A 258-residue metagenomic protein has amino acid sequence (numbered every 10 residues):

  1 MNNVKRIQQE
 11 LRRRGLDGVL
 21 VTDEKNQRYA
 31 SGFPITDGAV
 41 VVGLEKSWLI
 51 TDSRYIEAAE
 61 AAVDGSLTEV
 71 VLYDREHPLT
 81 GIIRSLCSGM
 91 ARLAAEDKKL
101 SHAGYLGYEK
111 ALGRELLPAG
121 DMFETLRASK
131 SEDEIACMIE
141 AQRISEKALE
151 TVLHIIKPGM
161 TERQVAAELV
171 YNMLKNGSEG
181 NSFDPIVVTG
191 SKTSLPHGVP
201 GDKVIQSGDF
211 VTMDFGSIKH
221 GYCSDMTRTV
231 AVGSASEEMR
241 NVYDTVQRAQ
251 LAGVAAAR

Functional and structural regions predicted by a protein language model:
M1-R258: Active-site neighborhoods and metal-handling regions in enzymes and metal-associated proteins
